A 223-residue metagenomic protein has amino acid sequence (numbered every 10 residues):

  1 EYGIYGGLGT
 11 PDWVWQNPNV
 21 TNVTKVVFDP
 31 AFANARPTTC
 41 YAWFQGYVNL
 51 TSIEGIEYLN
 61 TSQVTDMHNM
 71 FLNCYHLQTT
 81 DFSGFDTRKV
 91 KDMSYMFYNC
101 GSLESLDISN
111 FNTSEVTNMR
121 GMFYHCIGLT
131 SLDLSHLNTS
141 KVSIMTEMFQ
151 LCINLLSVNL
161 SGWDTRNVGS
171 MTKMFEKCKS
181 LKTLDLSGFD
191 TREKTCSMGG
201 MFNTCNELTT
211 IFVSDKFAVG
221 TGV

Functional and structural regions predicted by a protein language model:
E1-R36: LRR flanking "cap" motifs
T10-D12, C40, L160: Intrinsically disordered regions, especially transient/low-confidence alpha-helical propensity segments and coil-helix
W13-W15, W43, W163: A residue-identity detector for tryptophan
T21-A35, N49-T65, Y75-K91, G101-T117 (+4 more regions): Structural signature of tandem-repeat unit edges
T38-Q45: Non-membrane alpha-helical segments in proteins
Y41, H68-N69, S94-Y95, R120-G121 (+3 more regions): Register-specific detector for alpha-helical tandem repeat solenoids, activating on a conserved position within each
